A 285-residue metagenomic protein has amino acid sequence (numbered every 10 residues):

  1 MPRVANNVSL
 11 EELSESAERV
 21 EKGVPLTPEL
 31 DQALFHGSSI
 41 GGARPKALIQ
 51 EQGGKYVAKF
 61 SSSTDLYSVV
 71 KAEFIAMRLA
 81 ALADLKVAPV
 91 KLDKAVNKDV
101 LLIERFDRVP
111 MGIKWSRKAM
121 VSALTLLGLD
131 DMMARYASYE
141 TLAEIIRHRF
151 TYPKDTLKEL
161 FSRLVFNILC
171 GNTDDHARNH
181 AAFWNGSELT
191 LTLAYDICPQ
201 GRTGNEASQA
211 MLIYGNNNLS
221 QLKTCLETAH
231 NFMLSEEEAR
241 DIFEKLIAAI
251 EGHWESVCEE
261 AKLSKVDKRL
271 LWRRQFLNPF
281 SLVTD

Functional and structural regions predicted by a protein language model:
M1-A177, A181-D285: Phosphate/dinucleotide-binding and metal-coordinating scaffold of catalytic cores in nucleotide-dependent enzymes
